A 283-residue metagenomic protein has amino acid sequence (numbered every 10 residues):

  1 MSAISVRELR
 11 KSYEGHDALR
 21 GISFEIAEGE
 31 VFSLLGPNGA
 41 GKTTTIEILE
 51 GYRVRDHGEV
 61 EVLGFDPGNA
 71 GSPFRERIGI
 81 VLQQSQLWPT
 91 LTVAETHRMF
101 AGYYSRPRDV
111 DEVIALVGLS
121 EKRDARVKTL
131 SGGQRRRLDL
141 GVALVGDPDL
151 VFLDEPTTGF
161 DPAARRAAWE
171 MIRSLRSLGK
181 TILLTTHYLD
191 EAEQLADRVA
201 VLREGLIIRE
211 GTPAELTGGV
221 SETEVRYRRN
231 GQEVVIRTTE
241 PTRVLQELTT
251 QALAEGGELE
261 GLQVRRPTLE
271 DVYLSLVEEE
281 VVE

Functional and structural regions predicted by a protein language model:
M1, W88, A101-G102, I236 (+1 more regions): A general boundary/transition motif marking the beginning of the first structured unit of a protein
M1-R10, E279-E283: ABC-family P-loop ATPase nucleotide-binding domain
I4-V6, K11-L184, L189-R203, R209: ABC transporter nucleotide-binding domains
G36-N38, G79-I80, Q86-L87, P107 (+4 more regions): Short, charged/polar low-complexity linear motifs in solvent-exposed/disordered segments
S72, R108-D111, E121, A214 (+2 more regions): Generic alpha-helical secondary structure signal
I208-L216: Charged, amphipathic alpha-helical segments
E215-E283: Short, charged/small-residue-rich alpha-helical element at the C-terminal edge of ABC transporter nucleotide-binding
